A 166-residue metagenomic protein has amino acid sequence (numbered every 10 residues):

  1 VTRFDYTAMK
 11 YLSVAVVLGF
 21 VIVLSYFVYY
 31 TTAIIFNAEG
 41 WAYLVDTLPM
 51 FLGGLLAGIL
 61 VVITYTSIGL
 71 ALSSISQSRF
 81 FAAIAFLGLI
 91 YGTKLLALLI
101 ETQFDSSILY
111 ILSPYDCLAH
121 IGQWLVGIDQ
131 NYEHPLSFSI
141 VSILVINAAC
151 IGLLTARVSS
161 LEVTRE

Functional and structural regions predicted by a protein language model:
V1-R3: Short coil/turn motifs that cap or connect alpha-helices
T7-S74, V126, E133-L136: Secretory targeting signals
F80-E162: Terminal transmembrane helical anchor/hairpin motif
T164-E166: Transmembrane alpha-helical segments of polytopic membrane transport and secretion proteins
